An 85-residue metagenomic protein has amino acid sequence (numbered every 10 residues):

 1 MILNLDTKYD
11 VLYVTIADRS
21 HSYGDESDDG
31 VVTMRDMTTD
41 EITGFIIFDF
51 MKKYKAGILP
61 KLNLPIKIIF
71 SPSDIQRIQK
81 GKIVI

Functional and structural regions predicted by a protein language model:
M1-I85: Small, basic N-terminal interaction modules of short regulatory proteins
